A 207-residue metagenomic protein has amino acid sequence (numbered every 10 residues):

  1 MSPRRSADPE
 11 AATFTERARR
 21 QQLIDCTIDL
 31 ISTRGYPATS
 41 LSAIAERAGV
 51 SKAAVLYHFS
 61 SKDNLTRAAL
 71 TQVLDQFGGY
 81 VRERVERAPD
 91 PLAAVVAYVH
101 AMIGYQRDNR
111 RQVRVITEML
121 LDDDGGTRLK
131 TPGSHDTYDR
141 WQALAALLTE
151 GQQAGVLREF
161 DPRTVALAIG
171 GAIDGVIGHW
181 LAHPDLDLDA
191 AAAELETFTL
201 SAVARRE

Functional and structural regions predicted by a protein language model:
M1-A18, E207: N-terminal intrinsically disordered/low-complexity leader segments
Q22, C26, L30-N64, A68: Helix-turn-helix
T33-P37, A88, N109, A154: Short coil/turn segments at alpha/beta junctions that flank glycine-rich nucleotide-binding fingerprints
A68, R82-Q112, V165-I169, A192: Hydrophobic alpha-helical connector segments
T71-G78: Short, basic, alpha-helical segments at the C-terminal edge of helix-turn-helix-like DNA-binding modules
E83-A88, G126-T127, T137-I169, W180-H183 (+1 more regions): Hydrophobic alpha-helical bundle segments that form small-molecule/ligand-binding pockets
V99-M102, I116-L120, I169, I173 (+1 more regions): Short alpha-helical scaffolding segments that buttress acidic/His motifs in well-ordered protein cores
I103-T149, Q153: Short secondary-structure transition hinges
